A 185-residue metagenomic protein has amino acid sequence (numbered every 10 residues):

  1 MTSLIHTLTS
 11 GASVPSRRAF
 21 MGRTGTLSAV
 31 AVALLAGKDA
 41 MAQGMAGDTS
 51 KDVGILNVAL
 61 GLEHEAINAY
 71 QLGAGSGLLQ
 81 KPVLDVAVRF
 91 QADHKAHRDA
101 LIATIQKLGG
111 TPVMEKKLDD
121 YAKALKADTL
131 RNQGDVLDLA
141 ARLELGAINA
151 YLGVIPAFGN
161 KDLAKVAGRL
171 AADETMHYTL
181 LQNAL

Functional and structural regions predicted by a protein language model:
T2-S13, G25-A29, L34-L185: All-alpha RGS (Regulator of G-protein Signaling) helical domain and cognate RGS-like helical scaffolds
